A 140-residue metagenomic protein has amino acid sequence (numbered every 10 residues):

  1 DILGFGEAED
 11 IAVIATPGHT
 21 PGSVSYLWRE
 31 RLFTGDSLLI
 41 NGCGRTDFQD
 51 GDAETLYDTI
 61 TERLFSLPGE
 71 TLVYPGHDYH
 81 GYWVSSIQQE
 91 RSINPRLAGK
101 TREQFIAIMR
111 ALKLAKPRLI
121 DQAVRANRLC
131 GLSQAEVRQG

Functional and structural regions predicted by a protein language model:
D1-P75: Catalytic core of the metallo-beta-lactamase
G51, D58-G140: Accessory terminal helices/loops
